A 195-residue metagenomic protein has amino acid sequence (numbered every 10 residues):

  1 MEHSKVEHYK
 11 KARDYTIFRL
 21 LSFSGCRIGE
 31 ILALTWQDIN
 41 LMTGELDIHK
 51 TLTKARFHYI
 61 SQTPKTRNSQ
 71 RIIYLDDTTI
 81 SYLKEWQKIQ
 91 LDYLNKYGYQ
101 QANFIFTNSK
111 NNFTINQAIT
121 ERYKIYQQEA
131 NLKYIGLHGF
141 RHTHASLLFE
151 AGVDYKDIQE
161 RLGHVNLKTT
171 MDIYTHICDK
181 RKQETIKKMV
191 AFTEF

Functional and structural regions predicted by a protein language model:
M1-L34, L41-M42, Q70, T78 (+2 more regions): Basic, Lys/Arg- and aromatic-enriched nucleic-acid-binding interface segment
E2-S4, D76-L132: Active-site/catalytic core of tyrosine-dependent DNA strand-transfer enzymes
K5-Y9, I60-Q70, T107-I115, N131-G139 (+1 more regions): Short, contiguous acidic/charged loop-to-helix segments that flank catalytic cores in large enzymes
T16-E30, A118, R122-E129, G139-V165 (+1 more regions): C-terminal catalytic core of tyrosine-transesterase DNA break-rejoin enzymes
T43, R56, S61-Q70, Y74-T79 (+3 more regions): C-terminal secondary-structure termini that scaffold catalytic or DNA-interacting sites
T43-I48, G136, L147, Q159-I177 (+1 more regions): Short functional hotspots where side chains directly engage DNA or cofactors
H49-T51, T78, S109, F140: Generic beta-structure capping elements
F57-T63, V153, D172, H176-F195: DNA/chromatin major-groove-contacting recognition/catalytic segments
